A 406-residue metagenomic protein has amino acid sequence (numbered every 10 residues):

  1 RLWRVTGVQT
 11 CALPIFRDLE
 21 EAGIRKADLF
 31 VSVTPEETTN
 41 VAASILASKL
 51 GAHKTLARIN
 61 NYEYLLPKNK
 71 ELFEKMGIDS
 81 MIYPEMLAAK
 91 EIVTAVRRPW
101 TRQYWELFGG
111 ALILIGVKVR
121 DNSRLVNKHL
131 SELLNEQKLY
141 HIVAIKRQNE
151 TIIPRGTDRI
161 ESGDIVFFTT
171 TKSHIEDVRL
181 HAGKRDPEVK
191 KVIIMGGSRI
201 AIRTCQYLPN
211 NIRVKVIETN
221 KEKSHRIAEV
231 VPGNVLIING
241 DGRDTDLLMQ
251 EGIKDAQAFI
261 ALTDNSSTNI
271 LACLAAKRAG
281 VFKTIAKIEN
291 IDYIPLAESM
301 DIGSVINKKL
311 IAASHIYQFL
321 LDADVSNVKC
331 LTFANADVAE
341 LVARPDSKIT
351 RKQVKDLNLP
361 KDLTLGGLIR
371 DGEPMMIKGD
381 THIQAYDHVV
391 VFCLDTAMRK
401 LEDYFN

Functional and structural regions predicted by a protein language model:
R1-C11: Single conserved hydrophobic/aromatic residue that forms the stacking wall/gate of nucleotide- or nucleobase-binding
Q9-R97, C205, P209-S326: Cytosolic ligand/metal-binding cores
D18-E21, E150-D158, S173-K190, M249-Q250: A short, basic/flexible loop-to-alpha-helix module at the beginning of a structural domain
L29, I115-V178, I217, I238 (+1 more regions): Cytosolic Rossmann-like ligand/nucleotide-binding regulatory domains
P35-E36, K49-A52, M76, M86 (+14 more regions): Short flexible coil/turn linkers enriched for glycine and charged/polar residues that connect secondary-structure
N60, P67-F73, P99-I113, V119 (+1 more regions): Canonical alpha-helical transmembrane segment with a positive-inside/aromatic-interface signature
M81, L87-L133, I311, D322 (+2 more regions): Extended boundary segments
K118-D121, E188-K223, V342-S347: Glycine-rich adenosine-cofactor-binding loop
